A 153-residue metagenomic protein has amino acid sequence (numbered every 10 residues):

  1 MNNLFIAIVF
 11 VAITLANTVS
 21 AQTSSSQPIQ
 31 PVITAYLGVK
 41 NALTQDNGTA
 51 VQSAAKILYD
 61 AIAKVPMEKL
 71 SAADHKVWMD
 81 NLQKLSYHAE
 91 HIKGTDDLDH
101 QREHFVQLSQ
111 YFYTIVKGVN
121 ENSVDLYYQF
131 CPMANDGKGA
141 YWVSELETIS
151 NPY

Functional and structural regions predicted by a protein language model:
L4-T14: Sec-dependent N-terminal signal peptides
F10, N17-Y153: Intrinsically disordered, low-complexity terminal tails/loops enriched in metal-binding residues
